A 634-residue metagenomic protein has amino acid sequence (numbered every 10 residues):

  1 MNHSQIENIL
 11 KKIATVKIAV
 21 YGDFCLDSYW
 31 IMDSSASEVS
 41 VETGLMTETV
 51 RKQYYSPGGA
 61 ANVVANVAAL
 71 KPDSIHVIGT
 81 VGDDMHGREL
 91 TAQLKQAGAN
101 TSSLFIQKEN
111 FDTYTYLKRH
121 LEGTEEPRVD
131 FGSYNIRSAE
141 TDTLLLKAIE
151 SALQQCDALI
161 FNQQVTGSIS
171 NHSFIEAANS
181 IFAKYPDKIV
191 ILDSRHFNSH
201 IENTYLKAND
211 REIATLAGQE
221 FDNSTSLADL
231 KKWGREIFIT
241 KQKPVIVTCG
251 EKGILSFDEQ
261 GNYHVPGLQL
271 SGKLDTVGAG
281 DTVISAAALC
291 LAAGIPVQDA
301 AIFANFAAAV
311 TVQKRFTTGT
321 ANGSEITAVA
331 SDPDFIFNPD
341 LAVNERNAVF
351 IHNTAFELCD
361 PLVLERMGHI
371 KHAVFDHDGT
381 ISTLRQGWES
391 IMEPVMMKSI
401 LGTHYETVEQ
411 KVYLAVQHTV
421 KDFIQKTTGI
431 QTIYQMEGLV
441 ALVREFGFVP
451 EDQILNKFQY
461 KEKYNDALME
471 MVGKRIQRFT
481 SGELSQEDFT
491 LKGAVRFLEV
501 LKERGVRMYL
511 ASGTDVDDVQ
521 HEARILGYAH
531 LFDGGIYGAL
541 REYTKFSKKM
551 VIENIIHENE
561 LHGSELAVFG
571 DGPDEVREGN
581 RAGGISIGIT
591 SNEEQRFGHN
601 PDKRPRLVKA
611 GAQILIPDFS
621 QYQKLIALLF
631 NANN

Functional and structural regions predicted by a protein language model:
M1-L10, Q154, T318-F375, V416 (+3 more regions): Non-catalytic pre-domain segments flanking phosphatase-related domains
T15-I18, L26-A158, N322-F335, T427-I430 (+1 more regions): Conserved N-terminal subdomain of the carbohydrate kinase-like
D33, V349-F350, F356-Q417: Active-site neighborhood of HAD-like aspartate-dependent phosphohydrolases
T166-Y263: Conserved phosphate/ATP/ADP-binding segment of small-molecule kinases
K241, L268-P333: Conserved post-catalytic alpha-helical subdomain immediately downstream of the catalytic base and nucleotide-binding
T380, M392, R478, G482-T490 (+2 more regions): Substrate-recognition element of Asp-dependent hydrolases with the DxDx(T/V) motif
T419-E503, R507: A metal-dependent, Asp-based hydrolase signature
S512, V568-I614: Acidic, Mg2+-coordinating phosphoryl-transfer loop and its flanking beta/alpha structural elements, shared across
